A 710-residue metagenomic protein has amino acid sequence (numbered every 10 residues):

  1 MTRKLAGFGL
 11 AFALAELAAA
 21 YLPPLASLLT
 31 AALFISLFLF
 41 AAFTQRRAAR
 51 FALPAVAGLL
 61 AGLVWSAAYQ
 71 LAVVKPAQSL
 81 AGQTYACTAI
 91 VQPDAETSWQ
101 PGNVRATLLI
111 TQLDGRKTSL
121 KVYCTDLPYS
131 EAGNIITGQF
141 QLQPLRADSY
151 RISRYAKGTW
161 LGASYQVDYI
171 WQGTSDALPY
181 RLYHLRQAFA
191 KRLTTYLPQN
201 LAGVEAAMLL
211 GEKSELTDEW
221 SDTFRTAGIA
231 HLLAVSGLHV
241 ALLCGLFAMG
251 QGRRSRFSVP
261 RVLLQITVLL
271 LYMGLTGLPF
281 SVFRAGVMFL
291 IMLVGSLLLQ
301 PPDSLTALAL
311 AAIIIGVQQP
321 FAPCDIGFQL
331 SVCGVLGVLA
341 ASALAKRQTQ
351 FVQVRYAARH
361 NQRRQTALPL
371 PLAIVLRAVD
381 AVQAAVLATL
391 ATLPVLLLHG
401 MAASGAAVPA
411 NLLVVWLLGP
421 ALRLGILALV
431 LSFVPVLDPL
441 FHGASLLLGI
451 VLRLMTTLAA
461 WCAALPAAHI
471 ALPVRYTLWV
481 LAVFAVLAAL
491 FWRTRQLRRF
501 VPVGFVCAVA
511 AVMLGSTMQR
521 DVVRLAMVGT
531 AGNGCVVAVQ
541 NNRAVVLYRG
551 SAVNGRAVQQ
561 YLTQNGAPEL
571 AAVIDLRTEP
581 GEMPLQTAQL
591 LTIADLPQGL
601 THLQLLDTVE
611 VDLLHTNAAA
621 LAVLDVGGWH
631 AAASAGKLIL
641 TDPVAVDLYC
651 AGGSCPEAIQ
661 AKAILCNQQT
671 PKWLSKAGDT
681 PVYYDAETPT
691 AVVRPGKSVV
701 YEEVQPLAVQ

Functional and structural regions predicted by a protein language model:
M1-Q78, R284, Y476-T477, L648 (+3 more regions): N-terminal leader/targeting segments
A15, A89, F140, M208 (+10 more regions): Divalent metal-coordination and catalytic microenvironments
A15, D218-A407, L472-R520: Hydrophobic alpha-helical transmembrane segments in multi-pass membrane proteins
L60-H231, R556-Q560, E702: Membrane-interface helix/helix-cap signal primarily in integral membrane proteins
L71-D126, Q139, T517-M583, Q589-T592 (+2 more regions): Membrane-interface segments at or immediately adjacent to transmembrane helices that form the boundary between
W171-Q172, D176, Y180-R181, Q187 (+4 more regions): Membrane-interface amphipathic/re-entrant loop segments adjacent to transmembrane helices in multi-pass membrane
I229-R254, E569-T587, Y649-A661, N667-W673: Di-metal (Zn2+ and/or Mg2+/Mn2+) metal-binding site signature of metallo-dependent hydrolases with the MBL/beta-CASP
G316, P320-C324, A460-F484, A488-Q496 (+4 more regions): Core dinuclear metal-dependent hydrolase active-site scaffold
